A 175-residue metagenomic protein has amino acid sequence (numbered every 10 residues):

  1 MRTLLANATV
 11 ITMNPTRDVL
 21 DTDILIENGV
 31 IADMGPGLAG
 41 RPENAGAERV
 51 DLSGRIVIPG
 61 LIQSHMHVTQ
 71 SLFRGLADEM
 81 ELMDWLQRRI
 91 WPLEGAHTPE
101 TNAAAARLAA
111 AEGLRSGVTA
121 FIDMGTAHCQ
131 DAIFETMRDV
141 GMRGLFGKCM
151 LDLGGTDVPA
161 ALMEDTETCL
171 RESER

Functional and structural regions predicted by a protein language model:
M1-T3, V10-I58: Histidine-rich, glycine-flanked metal-binding segment
T3-A6, P42-R88, R107-R115: Replace "His-x-His-based motif
V10, M124-C129: Short beta->alpha connector loops
Q70, C129-I133: Short, well-ordered alpha-helical microsegments
R89-A104, A161-E167: Active-site mouth loops of central-metabolism enzymes
T98-A110, H128-Q130, T168-S173: Short, acidic/polar
T119-A120: Short acidic/polar active-site loop segments enriched in Thr and Asp
E135-R175: Metal-coordinating catalytic core of metallo-dependent amide/deamination hydrolases
